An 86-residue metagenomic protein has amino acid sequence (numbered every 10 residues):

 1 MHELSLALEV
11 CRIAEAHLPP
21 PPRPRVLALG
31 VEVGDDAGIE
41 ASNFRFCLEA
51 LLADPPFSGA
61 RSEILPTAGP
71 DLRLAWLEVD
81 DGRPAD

Functional and structural regions predicted by a protein language model:
M1-D86: Charge-rich, low-complexity N-terminal segments
